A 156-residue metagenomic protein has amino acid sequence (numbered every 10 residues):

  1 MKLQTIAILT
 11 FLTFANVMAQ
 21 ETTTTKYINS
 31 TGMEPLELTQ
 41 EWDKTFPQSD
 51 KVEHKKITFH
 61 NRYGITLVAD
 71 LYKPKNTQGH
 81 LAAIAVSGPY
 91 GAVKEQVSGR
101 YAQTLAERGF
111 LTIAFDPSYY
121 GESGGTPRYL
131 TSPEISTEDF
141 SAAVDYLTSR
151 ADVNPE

Functional and structural regions predicted by a protein language model:
T5-T13: Sec-dependent N-terminal signal peptides
V17-A19: Boundary at the C-terminal end of the N-terminal hydrophobic targeting segment
G32-G79: N-terminal cap/lid segment of alpha/beta-hydrolase-fold proteins
G79-P89: Short beta-strand element of the alpha/beta-hydrolase
G91-Q103, P117: The serine-hydrolase catalytic nucleophile loop
T104-G124: Conserved alpha/beta-hydrolase
L130-A151: Alpha/beta-hydrolase active-site loop
D152-E156: Alpha/beta-hydrolase fold nucleophile elbow
